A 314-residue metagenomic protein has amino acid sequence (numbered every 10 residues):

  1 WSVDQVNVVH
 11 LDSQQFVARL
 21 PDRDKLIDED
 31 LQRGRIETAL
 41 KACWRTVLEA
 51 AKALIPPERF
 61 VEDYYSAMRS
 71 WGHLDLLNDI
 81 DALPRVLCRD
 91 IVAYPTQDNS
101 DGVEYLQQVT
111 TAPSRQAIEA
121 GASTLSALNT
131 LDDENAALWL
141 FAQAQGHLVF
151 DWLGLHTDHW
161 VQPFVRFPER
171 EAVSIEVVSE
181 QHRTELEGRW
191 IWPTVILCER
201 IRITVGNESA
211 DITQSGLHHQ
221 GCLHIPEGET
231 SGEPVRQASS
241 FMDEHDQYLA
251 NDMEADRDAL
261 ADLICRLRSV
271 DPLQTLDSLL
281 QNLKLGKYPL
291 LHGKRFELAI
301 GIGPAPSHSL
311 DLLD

Functional and structural regions predicted by a protein language model:
W1-N129, A136-D151, R236, S240-A250 (+3 more regions): GHKL/Bergerat-fold ATPase module
T38, T46, T96, T110-T111 (+9 more regions): Residue-identity detector for threonine
W44-L54, H159-R166, R183-W190: Low-complexity, flexible helical/coil segments
A136-W152, T157-V173: Metal-dependent catalytic core segments for phosphate chemistry
A144-G146, V165-D314: Long C-terminal appendages of very large multidomain proteins
